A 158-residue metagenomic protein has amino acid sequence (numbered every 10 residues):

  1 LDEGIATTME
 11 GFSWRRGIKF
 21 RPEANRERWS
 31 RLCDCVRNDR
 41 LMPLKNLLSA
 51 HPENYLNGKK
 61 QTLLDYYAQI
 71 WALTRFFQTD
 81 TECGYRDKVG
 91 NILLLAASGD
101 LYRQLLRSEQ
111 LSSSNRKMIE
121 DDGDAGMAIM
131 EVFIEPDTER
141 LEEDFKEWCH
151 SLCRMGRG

Functional and structural regions predicted by a protein language model:
L1-G158: Acidic/His/Gly-enriched intrinsically disordered linker/tail segments that often contain short helix/coil "MoRF-like"
